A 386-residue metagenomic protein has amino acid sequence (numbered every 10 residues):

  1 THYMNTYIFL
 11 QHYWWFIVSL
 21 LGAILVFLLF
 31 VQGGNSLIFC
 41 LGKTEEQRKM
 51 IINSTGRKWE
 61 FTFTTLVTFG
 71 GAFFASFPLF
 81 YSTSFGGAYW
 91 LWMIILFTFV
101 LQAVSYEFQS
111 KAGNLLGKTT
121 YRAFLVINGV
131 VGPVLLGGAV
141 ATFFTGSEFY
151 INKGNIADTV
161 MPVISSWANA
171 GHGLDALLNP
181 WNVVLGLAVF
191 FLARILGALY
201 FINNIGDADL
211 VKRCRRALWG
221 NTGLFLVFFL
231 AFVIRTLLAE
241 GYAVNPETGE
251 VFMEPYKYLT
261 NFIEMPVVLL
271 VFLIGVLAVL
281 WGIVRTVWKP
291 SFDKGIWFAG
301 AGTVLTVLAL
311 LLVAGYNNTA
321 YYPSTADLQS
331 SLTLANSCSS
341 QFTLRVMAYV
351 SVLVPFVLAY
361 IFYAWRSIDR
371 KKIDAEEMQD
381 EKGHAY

Functional and structural regions predicted by a protein language model:
Y3-F63, V67-G70: N-terminal signal-anchor module of multipass membrane proteins
H12-V26, G86-F99, V130, A176-L192 (+1 more regions): Alpha-helical transmembrane segments
L28-S36, G56, T64-A112, N128-N155 (+2 more regions): Transmembrane-helix bundle segments that line or gate the permeation/cavity pathway in multi-pass membrane proteins
G34-R48, S76-S82, A103-F124, F201-C214 (+2 more regions): Membrane-interfacial helix termini and the short, flexible loops that connect transmembrane helices in multi-pass
A112-D293, A309: Long, contiguous internal "core" modules enriched in hydrophobic/ aromatic residues
V251-Y256, Y322-T343: Short, membrane-exposed interhelical loops at transmembrane-helix boundaries
I296-L305: Central hydrophobic cores of alpha-helical transmembrane segments in multi-pass integral membrane proteins
R370-Y386: Short, highly charged, low-complexity non-transmembrane loops/tails of multi-pass membrane proteins
